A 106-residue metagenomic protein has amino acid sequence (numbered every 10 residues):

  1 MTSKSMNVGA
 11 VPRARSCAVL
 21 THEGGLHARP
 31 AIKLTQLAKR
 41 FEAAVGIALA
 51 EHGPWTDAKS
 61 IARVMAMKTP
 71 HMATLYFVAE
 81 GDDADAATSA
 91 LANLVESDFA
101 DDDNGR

Functional and structural regions predicted by a protein language model:
T2-R15, H71-L75, G81-R106: C-terminal binding/interaction regions
K4-H52: N-terminal first-folded block
I32-E42, G46-A90: Amphipathic, hydrophobic secondary-structure cores in small proteins
